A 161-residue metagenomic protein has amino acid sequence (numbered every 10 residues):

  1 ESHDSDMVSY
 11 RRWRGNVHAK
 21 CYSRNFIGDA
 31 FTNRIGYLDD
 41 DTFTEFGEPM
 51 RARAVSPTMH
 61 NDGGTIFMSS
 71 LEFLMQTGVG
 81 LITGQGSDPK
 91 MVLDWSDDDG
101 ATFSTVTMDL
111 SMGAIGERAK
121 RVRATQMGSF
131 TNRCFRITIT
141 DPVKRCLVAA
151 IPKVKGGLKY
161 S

Functional and structural regions predicted by a protein language model:
E1-S161: Beta-sheet repeat architectures centered on beta-propellers
